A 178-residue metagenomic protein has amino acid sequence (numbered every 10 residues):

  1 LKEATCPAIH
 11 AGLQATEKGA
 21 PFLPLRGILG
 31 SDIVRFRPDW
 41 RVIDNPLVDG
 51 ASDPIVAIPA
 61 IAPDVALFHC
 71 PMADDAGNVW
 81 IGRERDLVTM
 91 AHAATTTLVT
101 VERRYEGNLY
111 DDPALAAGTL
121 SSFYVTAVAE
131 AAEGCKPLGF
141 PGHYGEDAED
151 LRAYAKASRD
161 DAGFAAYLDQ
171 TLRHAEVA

Functional and structural regions predicted by a protein language model:
L1-A178: Conserved alpha/beta enzyme-core scaffold
